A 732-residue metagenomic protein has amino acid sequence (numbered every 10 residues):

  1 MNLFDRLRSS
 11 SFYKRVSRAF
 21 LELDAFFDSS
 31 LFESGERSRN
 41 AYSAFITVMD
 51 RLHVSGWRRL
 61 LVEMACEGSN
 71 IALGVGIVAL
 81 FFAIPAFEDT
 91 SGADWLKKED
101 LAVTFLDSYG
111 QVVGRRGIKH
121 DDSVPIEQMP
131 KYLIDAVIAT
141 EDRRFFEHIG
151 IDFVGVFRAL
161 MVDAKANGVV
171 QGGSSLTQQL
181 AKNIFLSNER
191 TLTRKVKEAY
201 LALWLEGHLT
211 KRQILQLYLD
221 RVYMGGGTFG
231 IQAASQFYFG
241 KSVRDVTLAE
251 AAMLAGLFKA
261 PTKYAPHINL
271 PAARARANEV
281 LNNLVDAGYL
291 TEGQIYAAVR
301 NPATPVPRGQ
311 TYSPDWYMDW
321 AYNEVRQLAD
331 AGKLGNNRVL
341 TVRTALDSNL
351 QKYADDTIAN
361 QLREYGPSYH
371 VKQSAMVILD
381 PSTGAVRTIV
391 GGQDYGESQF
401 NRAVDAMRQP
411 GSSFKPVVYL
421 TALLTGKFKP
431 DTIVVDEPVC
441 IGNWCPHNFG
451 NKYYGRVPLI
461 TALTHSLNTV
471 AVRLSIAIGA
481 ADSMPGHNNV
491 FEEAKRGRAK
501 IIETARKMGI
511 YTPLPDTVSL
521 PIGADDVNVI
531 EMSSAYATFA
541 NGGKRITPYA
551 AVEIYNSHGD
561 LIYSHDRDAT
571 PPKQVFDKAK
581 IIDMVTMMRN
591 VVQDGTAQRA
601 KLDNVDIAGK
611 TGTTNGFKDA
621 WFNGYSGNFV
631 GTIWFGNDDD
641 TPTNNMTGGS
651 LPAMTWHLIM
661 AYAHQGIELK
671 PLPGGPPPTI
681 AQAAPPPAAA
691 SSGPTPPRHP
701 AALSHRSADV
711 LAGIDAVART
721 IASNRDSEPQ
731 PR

Functional and structural regions predicted by a protein language model:
M1-L106, R144, A164: N-terminal type II signal-anchor transmembrane helix that functions as the membrane-insertion/stop-transfer segment
A79-D100, T247, N349-D380, T461 (+2 more regions): Beta-lactamase-like hydrolase cores
P85-A136: Terminal hydrophobic membrane-targeting helix
Q111-D122, A233, T262-P266, I295-A298 (+11 more regions): Short pre-catalytic segments that frame enzyme active sites
P125-L176, Q232-A233: Flexible, acidic/glycine-enriched loop-and-adjacent beta/alpha segments that face the extracytoplasmic/periplasmic side
K165-R190, R244, R308-Y317, N323 (+3 more regions): Conserved catalytic neighborhood of penicillin-recognizing serine enzymes
G168-D356, V390, L474-A477, N488-E492 (+4 more regions): Non-catalytic, structured segments within soluble enzyme domains
T344-P367, M376-D380, I389, Y395-F400 (+3 more regions): A penicillin-recognizing enzyme superfamily signal
